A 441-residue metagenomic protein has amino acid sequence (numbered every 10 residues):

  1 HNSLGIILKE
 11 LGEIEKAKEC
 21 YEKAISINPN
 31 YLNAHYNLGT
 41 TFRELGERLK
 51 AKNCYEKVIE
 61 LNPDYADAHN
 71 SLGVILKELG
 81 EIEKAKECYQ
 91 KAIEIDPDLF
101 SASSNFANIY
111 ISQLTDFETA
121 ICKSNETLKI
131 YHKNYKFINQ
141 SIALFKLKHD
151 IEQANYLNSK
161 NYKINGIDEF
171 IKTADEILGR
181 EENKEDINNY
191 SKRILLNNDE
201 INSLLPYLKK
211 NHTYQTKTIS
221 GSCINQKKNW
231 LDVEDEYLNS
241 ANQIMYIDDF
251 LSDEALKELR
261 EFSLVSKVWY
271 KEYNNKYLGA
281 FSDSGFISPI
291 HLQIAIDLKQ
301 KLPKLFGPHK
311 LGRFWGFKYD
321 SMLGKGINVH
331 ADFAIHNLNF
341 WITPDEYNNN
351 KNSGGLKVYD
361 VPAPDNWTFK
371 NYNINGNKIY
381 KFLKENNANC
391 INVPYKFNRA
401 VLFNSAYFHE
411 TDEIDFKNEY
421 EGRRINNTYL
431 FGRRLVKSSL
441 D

Functional and structural regions predicted by a protein language model:
N2-E10, N33-E44, D67-E78, S101-N108: Conserved alpha-helical positions within TPR/SEL1-like repeat arrays
G12, G46, G80, L114-T115: Residue-level detector of the short coil/turn that links helix A to helix B within each tetratricopeptide repeat
S112, F117-A400, A406-D441: Fe(II)/2-oxoglutarate oxygenase catalytic core
